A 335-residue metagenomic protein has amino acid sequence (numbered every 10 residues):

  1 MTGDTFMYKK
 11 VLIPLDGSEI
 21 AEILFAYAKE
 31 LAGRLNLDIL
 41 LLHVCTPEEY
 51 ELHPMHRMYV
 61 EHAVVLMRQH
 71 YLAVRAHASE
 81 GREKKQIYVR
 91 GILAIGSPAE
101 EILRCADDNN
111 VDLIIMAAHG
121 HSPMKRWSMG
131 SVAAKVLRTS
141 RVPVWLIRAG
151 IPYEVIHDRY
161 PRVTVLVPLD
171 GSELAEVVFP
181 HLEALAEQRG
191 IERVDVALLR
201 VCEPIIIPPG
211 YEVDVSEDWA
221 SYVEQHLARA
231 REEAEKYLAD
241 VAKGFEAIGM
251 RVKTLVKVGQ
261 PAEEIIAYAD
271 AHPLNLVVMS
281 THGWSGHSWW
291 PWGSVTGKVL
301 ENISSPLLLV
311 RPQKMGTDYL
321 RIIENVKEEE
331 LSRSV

Functional and structural regions predicted by a protein language model:
M1-F6, E30-R34, L103-V155, A267-E328: Gly/Ser-rich helix-loop-strand patches that form or flank binding pockets for ribonucleotide-derived cofactors
T2-M58, Y160-A220, E246, P312-M315 (+1 more regions): Small/aliphatic-rich secondary-structure junction motif
I13-P14, Y27, L31, I39-L41 (+12 more regions): Short, structured motif recognition centered on aromatic/hydrophobic residues
Y59-Q69, A220-K236: A short acidic, glycine-rich active-site loop that binds or catalyzes chemistry on phosphate/adenosine moieties
E80-Q86, Q188-I191, F245-M250: Short helix-capping segments at alpha-helix termini
V89-G91, V252-T254: Rossmann-fold cofactor-recognition segment
L93-E101, V256-A262: Charged docking surfaces used in two-component/phosphorelay signaling
D240, Q260-D270: A short, acidic, amphipathic alpha-helical segment used as a generic capping/interface helix at domain edges
